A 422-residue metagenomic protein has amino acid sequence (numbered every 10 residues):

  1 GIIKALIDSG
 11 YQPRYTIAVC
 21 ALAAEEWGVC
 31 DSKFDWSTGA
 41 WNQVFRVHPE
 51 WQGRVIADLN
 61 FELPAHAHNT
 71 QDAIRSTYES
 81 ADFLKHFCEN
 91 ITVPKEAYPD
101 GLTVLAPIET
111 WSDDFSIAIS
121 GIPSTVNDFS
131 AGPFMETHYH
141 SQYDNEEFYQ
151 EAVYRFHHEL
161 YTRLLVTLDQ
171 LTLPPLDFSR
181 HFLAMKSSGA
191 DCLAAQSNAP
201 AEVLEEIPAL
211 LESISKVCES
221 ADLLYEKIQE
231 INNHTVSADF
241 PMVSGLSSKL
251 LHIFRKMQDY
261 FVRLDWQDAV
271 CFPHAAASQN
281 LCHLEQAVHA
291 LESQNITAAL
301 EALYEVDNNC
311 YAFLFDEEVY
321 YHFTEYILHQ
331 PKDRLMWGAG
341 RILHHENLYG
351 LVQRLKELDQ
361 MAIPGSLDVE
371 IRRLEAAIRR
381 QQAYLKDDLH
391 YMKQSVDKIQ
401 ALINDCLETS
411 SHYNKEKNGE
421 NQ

Functional and structural regions predicted by a protein language model:
G1-Q422: Secretory-pathway/membrane protein signature
